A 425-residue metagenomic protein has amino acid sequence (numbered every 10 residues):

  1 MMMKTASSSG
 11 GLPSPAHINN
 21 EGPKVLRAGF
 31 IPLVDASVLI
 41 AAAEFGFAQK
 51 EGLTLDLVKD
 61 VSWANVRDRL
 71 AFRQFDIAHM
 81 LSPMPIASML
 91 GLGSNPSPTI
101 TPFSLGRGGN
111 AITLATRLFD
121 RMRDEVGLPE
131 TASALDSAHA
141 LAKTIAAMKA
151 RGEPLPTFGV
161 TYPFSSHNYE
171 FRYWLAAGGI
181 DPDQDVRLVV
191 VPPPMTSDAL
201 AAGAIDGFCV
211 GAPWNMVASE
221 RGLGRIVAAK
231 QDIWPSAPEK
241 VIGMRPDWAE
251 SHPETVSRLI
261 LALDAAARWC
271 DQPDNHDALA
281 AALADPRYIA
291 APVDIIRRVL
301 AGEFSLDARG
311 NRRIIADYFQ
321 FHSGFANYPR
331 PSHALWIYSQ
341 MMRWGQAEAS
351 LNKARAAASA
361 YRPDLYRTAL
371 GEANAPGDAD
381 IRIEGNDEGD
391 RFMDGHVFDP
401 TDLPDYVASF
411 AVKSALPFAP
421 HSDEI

Functional and structural regions predicted by a protein language model:
M3-A6, G10-D183, D206-A218, L223-S236: Short, glycine-/small- and polar/acidic-enriched structural segments that line small-molecule recognition paths
I112-T113, V241-M244, W248-E250: Short glycine- and hydrophobic/aromatic-rich loop-to-beta-strand nucleating segment in the catalytic cores
D181-V186, E250-R258: Inter-helical turn/loop segments and adjacent helix faces that build the functional surface of alpha-helical bundle
Q184-V191, D198-A201, I205-G211: Long, hydrophobic, well-ordered secondary-structure blocks that form the structural core and pocket-lining surfaces
S236-A237, A278: Short gly/pro-enriched beta-turn/loop segments at secondary-structure junctions
P253-Y361: Secondary-structure end/capping motifs
L335-I425: Conserved C-terminal helix/tail region of periplasmic/extracytoplasmic solute-binding proteins
